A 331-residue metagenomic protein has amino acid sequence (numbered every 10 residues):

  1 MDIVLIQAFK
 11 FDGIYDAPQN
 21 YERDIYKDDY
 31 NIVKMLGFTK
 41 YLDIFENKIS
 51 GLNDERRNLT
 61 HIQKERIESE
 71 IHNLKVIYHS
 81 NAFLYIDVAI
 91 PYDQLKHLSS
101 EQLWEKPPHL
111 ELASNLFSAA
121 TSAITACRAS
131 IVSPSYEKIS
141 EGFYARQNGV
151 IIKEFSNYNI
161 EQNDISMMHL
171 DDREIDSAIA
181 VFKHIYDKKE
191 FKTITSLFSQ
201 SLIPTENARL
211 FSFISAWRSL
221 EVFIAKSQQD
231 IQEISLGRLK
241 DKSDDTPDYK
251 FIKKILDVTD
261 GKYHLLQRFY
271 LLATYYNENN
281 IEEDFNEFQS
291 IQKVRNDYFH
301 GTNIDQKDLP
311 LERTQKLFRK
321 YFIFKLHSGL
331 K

Functional and structural regions predicted by a protein language model:
M1-I214, R218, V222, D230-I234 (+1 more regions): Charged, non-catalytic interaction/linker regions at domain boundaries that couple catalytic cores to substrate
E70, A178-V181, F251-I255, R268-Y275 (+2 more regions): Charge-rich, solvent-exposed alpha-helical interaction surfaces
V222-A225, D297: Positions within ordered alpha-helical repeat solenoids
A225-Q229, G301: Alpha-solenoid helical repeat scaffolds
Q232-N286, H327: Flexible secondary-structure boundary motifs
Y270-F324: Histidine-centered, metal-coordinating catalytic motifs and their short helical/loop contexts
